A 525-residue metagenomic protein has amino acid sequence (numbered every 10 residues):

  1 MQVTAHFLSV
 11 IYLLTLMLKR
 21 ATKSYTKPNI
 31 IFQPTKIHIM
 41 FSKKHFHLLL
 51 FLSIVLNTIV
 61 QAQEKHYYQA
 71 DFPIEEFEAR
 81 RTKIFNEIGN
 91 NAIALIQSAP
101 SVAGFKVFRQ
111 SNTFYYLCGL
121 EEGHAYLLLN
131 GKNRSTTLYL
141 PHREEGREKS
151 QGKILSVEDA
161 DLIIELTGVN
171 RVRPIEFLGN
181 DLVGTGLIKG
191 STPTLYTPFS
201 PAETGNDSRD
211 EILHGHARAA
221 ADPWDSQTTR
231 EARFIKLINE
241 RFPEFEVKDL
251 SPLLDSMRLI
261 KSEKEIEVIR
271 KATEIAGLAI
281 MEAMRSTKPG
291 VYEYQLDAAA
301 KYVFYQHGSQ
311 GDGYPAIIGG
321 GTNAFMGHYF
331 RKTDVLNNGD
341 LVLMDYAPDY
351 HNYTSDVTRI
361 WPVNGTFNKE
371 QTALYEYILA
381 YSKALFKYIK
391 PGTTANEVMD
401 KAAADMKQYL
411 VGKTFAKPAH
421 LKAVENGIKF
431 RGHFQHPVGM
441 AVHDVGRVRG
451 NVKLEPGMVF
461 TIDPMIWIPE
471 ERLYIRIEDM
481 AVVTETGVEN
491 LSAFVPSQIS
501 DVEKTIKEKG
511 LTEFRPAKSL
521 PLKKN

Functional and structural regions predicted by a protein language model:
F7-L8, L13, Q33: Short hydrophobic targeting helices and cationic amphipathic motifs that mediate membrane/organellar targeting
I37-L48: Bacterial N-terminal signal peptides that target proteins for export
F41-S42, V60-N525: Active-site neighborhoods and metal-handling regions in enzymes and metal-associated proteins
L49-N57: Bacterial N-terminal signal peptides
